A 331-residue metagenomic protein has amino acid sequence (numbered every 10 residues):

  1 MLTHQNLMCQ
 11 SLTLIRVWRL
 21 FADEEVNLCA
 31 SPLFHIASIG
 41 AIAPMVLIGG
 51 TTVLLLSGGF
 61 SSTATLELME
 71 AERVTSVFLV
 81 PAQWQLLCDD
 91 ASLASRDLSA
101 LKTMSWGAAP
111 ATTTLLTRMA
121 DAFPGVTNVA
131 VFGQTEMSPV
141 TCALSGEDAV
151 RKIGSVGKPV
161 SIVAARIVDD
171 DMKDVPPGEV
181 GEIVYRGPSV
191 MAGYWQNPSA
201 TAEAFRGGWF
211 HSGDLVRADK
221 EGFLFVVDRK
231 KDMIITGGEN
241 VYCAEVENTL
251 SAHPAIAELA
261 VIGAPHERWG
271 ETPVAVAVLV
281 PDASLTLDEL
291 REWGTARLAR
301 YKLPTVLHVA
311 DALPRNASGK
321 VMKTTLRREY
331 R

Functional and structural regions predicted by a protein language model:
H4-Q5, S31, E72, V126 (+8 more regions): Structural detector for helix-capping/boundary residues
M8-V26, I36-T75, D90: Conserved AMP-binding/adenylation subdomain of ANL enzymes
V74-L79, C88-R151, A164: Gly/Ser/Thr-rich phosphate-binding loop
V77, D171-D174, G187, A192-G193 (+5 more regions): AMP-binding/adenylate-forming catalytic core of the ANL superfamily
S92, A100, G125, I162 (+3 more regions): Glycine-centered tight turns that cap/initiate beta-strands
A108, G133, G157, D214 (+1 more regions): Active-site glycine-centered loops adjacent to acidic/histidine catalytic or metal-binding residues that shape
P110, L144, R151-Q196: Adenylate-forming AMP-binding core of the ANL superfamily, especially NRPS adenylation
T127-E136, V156-P159, I262-A264, H308: Beta-strand->loop->alpha-helix junctions that form or flank phosphate-binding loops in nucleotide-handling enzymes
